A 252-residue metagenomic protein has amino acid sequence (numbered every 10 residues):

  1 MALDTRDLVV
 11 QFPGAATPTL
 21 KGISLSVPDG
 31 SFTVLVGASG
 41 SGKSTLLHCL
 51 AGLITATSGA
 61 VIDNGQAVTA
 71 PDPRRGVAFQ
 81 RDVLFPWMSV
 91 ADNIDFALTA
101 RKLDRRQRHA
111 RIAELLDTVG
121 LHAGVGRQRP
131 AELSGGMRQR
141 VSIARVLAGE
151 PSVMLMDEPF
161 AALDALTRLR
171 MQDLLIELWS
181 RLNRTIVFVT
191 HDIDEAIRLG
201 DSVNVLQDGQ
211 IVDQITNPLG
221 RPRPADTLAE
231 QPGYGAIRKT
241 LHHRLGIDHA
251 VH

Functional and structural regions predicted by a protein language model:
V36-A38: The feature captures the beta-strand-to-loop junction immediately N-terminal to the Walker
A51: Helix-to-loop junction immediately C-terminal to a conserved catalytic motif
G59-P71: Conserved ABC transporter NBD signature motif
A91-T99, H109, A113: Short helical segment in ABC ATPase nucleotide-binding domains corresponding to the A-loop/adjacent helical element
R106-G124, E177: Conserved ABC ATPase "signature" region
R129-L133, M137: Conserved ABC ATPase signature
E150: Conserved catalytic motifs of ABC-family nucleotide-binding domains
